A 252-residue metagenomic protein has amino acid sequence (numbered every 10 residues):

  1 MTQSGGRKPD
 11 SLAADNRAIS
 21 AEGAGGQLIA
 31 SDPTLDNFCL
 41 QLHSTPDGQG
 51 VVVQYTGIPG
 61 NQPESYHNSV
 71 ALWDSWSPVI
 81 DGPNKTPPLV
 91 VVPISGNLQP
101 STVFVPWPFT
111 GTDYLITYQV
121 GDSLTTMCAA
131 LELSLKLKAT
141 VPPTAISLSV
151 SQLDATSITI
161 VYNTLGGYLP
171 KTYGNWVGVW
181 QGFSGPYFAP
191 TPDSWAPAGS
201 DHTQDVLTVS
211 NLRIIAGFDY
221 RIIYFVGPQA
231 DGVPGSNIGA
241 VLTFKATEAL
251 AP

Functional and structural regions predicted by a protein language model:
T2-P252: Extended, solvent-exposed regions of the mature portions of secreted/cell-surface glycoproteins
